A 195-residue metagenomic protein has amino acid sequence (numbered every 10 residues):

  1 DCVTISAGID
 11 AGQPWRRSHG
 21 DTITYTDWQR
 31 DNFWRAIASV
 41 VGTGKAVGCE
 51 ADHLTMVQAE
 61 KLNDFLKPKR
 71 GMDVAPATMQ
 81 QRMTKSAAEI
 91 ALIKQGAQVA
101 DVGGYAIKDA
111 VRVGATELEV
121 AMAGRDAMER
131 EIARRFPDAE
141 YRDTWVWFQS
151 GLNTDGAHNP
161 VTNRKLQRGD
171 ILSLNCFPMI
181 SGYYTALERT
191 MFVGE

Functional and structural regions predicted by a protein language model:
D1-S39, V102, R135-F136, T162: N-terminal accessory/capping or targeting/presequence segment of soluble
C2-V3, A46, V146, I171: Structural motif
D10, H53-T55, T154, I180: Residues that cap or initiate secondary-structure elements
H19-T22, N63-K67, R164-K165: Short, solvent-exposed amphipathic alpha-helical segments in soluble enzyme and RNA/protein-processing domains
Y25, A91-L92, V161, E195: Short alpha-helix boundary/capping segments
Q29-E140: Flexible, acidic/His-enriched mid-domain "rim/lid" segments that flank
F65, A75-Q80, T84, E117-E195: Short catalytic-site patches enriched in acidic/histidine residues that coordinate or position cofactors/metals
